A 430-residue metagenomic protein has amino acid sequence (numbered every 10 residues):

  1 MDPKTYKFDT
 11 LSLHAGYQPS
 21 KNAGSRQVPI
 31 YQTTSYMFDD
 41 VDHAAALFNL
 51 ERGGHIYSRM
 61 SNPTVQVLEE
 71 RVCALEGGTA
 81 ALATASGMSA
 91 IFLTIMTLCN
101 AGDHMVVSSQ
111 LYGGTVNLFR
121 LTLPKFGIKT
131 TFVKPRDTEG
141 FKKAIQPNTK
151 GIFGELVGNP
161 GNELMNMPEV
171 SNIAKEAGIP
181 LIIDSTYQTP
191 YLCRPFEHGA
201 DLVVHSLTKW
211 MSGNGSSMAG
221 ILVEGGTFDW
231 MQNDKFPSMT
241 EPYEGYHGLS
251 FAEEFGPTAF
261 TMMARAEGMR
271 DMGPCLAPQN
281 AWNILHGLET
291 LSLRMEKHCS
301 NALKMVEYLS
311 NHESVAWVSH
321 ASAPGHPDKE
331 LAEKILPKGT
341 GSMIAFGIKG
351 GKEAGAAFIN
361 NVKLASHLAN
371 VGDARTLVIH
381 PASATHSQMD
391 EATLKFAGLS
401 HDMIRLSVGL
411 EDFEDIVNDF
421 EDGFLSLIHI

Functional and structural regions predicted by a protein language model:
M1-N62, E70-R71: N-terminal "arm"/small-domain region of PLP-dependent enzymes with the aminotransferase-like
D2, S12-H14, Q18-K21, A81-H312: Conserved PLP-enzyme active-site core in the AAT-like
D40-F92, G114-T122: Conserved N-terminal alpha-helix of the aminotransferase class I/II PLP-enzyme fold
G53, T79, N280, I284 (+3 more regions): Short amphipathic alpha-helical segments
G77-G78, H104, T138, H401 (+3 more regions): Well-ordered alpha/beta subsegment
V157, T186-Q188, A323, K349 (+1 more regions): Active-site beta-loop-alpha junctions enriched in small/polar residues
M295, E307-S310, S314-I404, V408: Conserved C-terminal alpha-helix-loop-beta "cap" of PLP-dependent enzymes that closes/shapes the active-site mouth
I428-I430: Conserved small/polar residues in nucleotide/adenosyl-binding loops
